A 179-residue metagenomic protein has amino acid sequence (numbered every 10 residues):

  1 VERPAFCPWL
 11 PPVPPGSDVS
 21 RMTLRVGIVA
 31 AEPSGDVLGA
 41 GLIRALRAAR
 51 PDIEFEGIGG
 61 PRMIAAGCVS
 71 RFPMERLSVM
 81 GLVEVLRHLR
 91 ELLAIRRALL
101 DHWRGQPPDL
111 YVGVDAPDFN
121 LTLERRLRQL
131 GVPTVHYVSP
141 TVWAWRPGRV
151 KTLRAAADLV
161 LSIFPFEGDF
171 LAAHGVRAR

Functional and structural regions predicted by a protein language model:
R3: Cationic, low-complexity basic patches in intrinsically disordered or flexible, solvent-exposed regions
P14-R21: Short, Lys/Arg-enriched N-terminal segments with co-localized hydrophobic residues within the first ~10-30 amino acids
R25-R179: Active-site and donor-binding regions of nucleotide-sugar-utilizing enzymes
